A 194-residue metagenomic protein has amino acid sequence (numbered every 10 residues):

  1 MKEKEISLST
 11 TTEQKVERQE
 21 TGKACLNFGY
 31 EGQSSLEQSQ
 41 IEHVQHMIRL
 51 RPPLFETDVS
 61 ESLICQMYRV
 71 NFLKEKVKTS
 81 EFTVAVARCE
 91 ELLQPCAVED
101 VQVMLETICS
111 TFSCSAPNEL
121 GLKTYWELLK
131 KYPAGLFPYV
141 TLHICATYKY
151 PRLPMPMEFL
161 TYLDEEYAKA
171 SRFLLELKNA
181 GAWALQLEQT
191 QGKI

Functional and structural regions predicted by a protein language model:
M1-I194: Charged interaction scaffolds used for protein-protein
